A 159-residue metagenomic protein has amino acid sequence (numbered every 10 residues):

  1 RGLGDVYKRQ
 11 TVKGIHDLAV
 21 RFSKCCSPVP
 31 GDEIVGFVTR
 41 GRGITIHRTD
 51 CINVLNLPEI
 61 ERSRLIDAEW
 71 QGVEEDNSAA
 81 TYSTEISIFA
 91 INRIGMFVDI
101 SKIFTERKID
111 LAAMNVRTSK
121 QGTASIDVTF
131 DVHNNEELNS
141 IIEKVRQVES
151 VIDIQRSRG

Functional and structural regions predicted by a protein language model:
R1, L18-K24, R107-A112: Short, functional N-terminal and low-complexity linear motifs
G2-Y7: Short, small-residue-biased leader/transition segments that mark boundaries at the very start of proteins
K8-D32: N- or domain-start disorder-to-order transition segments that initiate the globular core
G14, L18, P30, R42 (+5 more regions): Helical mechanochemical/support elements of P-loop NTPase systems and associated helical scaffolds
C25-C26, I34, R146, G159: Aromatic-residue detector
S27-I86: C-terminal, non-catalytic macromolecule-binding modules
R62-G159: A conserved regulatory-domain signal marking ACT and ACT-like small-molecule sensing domains and adjacent regulatory
